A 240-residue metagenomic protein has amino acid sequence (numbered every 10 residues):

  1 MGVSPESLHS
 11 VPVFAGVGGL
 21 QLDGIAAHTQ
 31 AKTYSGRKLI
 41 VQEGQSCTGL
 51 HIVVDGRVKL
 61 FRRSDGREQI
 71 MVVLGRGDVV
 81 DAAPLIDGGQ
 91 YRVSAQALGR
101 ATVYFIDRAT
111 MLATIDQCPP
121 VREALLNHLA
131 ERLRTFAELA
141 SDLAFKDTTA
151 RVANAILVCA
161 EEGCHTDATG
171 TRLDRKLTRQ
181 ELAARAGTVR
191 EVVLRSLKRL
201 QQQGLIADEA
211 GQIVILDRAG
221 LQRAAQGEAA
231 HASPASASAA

Functional and structural regions predicted by a protein language model:
M1-S35, V79-V80, P84-I86: Cyclic nucleotide-binding regulatory module and flanking cytosolic helices
V13, K38-R100: Cyclic nucleotide-binding regulatory domains
G16, L50, V73, F105 (+2 more regions): Short aromatic/basic micro-patch
G19, D55, R76-V79, R100 (+6 more regions): ATP/adenylate-binding site constellation spanning eukaryotic-like Ser/Thr protein kinases, ABC-transporter
I25, F61, A82-A83, A113-T114 (+3 more regions): Residues that scaffold the ATP/ADP-binding catalytic core of kinase and kinase-like folds
V72-R134, E138: Cyclic-nucleotide recognition modules
G99, D116-G187: Polybasic "coupling" helices that flank or enter modular domains
T148, C159-A240: Phosphate-/nucleic-acid-contacting segments
